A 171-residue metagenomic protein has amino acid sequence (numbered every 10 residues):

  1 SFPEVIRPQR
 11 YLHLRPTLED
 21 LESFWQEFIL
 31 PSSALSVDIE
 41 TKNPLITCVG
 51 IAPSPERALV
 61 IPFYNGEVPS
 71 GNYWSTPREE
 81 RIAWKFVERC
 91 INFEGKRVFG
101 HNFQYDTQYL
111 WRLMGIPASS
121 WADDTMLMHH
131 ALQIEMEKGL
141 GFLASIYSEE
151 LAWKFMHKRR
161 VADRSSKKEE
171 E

Functional and structural regions predicted by a protein language model:
S1-H13, P55-E171: Active-site-proximal helix-loop-helix substrate-binding element of RNase H-like nuclease domains
S1-S36, K42-L45: DnaQ-like (DEDDh/DEDDy) 3′-5′ exonuclease domain used for proofreading and 3′-end trimming on nucleic acids
D38, T47-E56: Short conserved beta-strand segments at catalytic cores or DNA/RNA-binding microdomains of nucleic-acid binding
